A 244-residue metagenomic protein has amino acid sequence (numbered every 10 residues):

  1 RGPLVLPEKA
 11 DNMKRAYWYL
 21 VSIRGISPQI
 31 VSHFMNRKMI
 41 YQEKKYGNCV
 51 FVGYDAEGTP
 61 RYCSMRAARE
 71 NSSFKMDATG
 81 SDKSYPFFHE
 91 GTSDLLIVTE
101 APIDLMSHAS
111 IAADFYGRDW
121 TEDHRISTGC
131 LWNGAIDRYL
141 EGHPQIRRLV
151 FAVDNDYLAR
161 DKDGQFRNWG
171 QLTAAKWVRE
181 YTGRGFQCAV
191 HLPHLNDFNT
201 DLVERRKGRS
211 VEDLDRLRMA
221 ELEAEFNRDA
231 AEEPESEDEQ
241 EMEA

Functional and structural regions predicted by a protein language model:
R1-C49, A224-A244: TOPRIM metal-binding catalytic domain and adjacent DNA-binding surface shared by DnaG-type primases
Y17-W18, L105, V178: Short glycine-/small-residue-rich flexible loop motifs, especially phosphate/cofactor-binding loops
I23-R24, G53, D201-R206: Generic structural signal for hydrophobic core residues of well-folded globular domains
Y41-P144: Phosphate-handling DNA/RNA-contact segment within nucleic-acid enzymes
D94, S110-A244: TOPRIM fold recognition
